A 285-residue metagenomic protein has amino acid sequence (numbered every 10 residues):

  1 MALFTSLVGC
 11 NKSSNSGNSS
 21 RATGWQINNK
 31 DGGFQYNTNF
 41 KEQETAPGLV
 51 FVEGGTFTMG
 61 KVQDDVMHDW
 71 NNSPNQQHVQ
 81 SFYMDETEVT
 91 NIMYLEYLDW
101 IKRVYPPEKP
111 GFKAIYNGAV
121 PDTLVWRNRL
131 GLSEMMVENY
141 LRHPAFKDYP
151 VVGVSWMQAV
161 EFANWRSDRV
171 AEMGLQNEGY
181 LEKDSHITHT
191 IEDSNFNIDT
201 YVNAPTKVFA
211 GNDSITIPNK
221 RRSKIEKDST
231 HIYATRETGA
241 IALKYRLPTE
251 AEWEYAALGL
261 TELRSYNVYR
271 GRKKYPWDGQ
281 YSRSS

Functional and structural regions predicted by a protein language model:
M1-L3: Sec-dependent N-terminal signal peptides
S6-G9: C-terminal motif of bacterial Sec signal peptides marking the signal peptidase cleavage site
N11-K12, E42: Structured alpha-helical subdomains that flank or immediately precede key functional sites
S13-S14, G111: Surface-exposed loop and membrane-interface regions of Gram-negative outer-membrane beta-barrel proteins
S14-K30, F51-V52, T58, Q63 (+2 more regions): Functional-site microenvironments in short loops/helix caps that host divalent-cation chemistry
K30-D31, A46: Non-cleavable N-terminal signal-anchor transmembrane helices
D31-N39: Basic K/R-rich, polyanion-interacting modules in nucleoproteins and related proteins
N39-V137, K147-V170: A short glycine-rich, aromatic-capped structural motif
